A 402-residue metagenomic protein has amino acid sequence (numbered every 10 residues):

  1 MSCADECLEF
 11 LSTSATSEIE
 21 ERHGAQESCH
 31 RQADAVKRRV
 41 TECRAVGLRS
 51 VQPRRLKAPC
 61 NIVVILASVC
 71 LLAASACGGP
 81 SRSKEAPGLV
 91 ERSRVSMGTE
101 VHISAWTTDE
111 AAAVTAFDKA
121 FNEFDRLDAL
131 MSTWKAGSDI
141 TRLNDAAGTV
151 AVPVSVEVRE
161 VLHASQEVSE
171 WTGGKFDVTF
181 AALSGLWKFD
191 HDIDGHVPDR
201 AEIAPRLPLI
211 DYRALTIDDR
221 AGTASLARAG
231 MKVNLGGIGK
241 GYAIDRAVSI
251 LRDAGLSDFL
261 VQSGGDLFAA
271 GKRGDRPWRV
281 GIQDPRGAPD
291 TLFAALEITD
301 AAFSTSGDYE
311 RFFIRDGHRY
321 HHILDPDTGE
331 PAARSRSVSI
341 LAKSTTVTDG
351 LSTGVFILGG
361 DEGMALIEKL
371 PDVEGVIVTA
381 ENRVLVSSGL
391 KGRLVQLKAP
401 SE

Functional and structural regions predicted by a protein language model:
M1-I65: Intrinsic disorder/low-complexity segments
C3, F10, C29, K37 (+2 more regions): Mature catalytic core of soluble alpha/beta enzymes
